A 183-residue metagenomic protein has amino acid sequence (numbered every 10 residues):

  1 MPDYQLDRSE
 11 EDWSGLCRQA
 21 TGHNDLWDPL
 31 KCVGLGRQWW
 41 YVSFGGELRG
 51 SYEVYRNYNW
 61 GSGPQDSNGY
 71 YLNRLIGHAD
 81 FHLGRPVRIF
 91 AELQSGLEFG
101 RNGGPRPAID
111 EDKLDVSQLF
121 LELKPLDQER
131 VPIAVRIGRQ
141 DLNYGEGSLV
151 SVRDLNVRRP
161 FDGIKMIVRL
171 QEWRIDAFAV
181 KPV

Functional and structural regions predicted by a protein language model:
M1-N68, H78, G84, A108: N-terminal periplasmic/intermembrane-space "pro-region" immediately following the signal or transit peptide
C32, G46, L75-F81, Q118-L123 (+1 more regions): Residues on the lipid-exposed face of transmembrane beta-strands in outer-membrane beta-barrel proteins
G36-Q38, F81-R85, P125-E129, R169-E172: Outer-membrane beta-barrel strand-turn architecture
V42-G50, I89-A91, I133-V135, W173-A177: Transmembrane beta-strands of outer-membrane beta-barrel proteins
E47-R49, Y70-R74, D115-Q118, F161 (+1 more regions): Transmembrane beta-barrel architecture of outer-membrane proteins
G50-R56, L93-F99, R139-N143, L170-E172 (+1 more regions): Transmembrane beta-strands of outer-membrane beta-barrel pores
V54-N73, L83-P132, S148-V150: Surface-exposed loop and membrane-interface regions of Gram-negative outer-membrane beta-barrel proteins
E129-V135, N143, S148, R153-V183: Signature for the C-terminal beta-barrel architecture of outer-membrane proteins
